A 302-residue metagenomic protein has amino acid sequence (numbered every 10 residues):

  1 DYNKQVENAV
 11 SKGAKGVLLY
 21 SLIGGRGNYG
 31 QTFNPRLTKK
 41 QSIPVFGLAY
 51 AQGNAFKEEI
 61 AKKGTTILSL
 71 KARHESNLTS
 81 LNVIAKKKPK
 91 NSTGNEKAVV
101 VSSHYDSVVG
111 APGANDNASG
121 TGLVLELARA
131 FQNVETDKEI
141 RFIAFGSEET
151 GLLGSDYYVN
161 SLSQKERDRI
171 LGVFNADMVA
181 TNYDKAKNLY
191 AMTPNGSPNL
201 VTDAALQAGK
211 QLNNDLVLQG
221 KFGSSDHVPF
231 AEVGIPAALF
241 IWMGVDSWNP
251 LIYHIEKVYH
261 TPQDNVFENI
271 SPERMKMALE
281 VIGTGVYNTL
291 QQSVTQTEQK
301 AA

Functional and structural regions predicted by a protein language model:
D1-P44, L216: Extracellular/luminal Protease-associated
D1-V6, Q41-F46, K71-R73, S107-N117 (+4 more regions): Second-shell loop/turn segments in exported
N8, K12, A114-L127: Active-site alpha-helical elements of protease catalytic centers
G16-Y20, V45-L48, V83-K86, A98-S102 (+8 more regions): Structural recognition of the beta-strand scaffold that forms the well-ordered cores of secreted hydrolase catalytic
L22-G27, A51-G53, E75-N77, N91 (+5 more regions): Solvent-exposed loop/turn segments at secondary-structure junctions within structured extracellular/periplasmic domains
N34-A114, R129, N133, D137-E139: Soluble metallo-hydrolase cores and metallopeptidase-like ectodomains found primarily in the secretory/periplasmic
E135-T136, F145-G244, W248-N249: Metal-dependent peptidase/peptidase-like ectodomains
N249-A302: His/Asp/Glu-rich mid-to-C-terminal helical/loop segments that flank catalytic regions of hydrolases
